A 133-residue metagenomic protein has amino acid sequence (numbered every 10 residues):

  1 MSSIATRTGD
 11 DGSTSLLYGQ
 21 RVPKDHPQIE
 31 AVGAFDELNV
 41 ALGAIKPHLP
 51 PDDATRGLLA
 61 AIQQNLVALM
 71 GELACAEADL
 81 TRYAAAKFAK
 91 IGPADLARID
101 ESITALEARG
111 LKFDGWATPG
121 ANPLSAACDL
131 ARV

Functional and structural regions predicted by a protein language model:
M1-V133: Phosphate/pyrophosphate-binding loop motifs in nucleotide- or prenyl diphosphate-using proteins
